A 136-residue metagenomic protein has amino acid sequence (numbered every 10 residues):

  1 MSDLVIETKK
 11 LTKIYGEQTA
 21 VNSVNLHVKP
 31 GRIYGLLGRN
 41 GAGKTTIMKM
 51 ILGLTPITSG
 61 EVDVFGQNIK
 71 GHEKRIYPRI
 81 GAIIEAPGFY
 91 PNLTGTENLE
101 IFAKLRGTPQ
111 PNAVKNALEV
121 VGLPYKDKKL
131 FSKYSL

Functional and structural regions predicted by a protein language model:
Q18-T19, K74: Short coil-to-beta microelement around the adenine-binding A-loop and adjacent beta1/P-loop entry of ABC ATPase
G38-G43: Walker A (P-loop) phosphate-binding loop of ABC-type ATPase nucleotide-binding domains
L52: Helix-to-loop junction immediately C-terminal to a conserved catalytic motif
G60-G71, R75-I76: Conserved ABC transporter NBD signature motif
E100, K104, P111-K126: Conserved ABC ATPase "signature" region
